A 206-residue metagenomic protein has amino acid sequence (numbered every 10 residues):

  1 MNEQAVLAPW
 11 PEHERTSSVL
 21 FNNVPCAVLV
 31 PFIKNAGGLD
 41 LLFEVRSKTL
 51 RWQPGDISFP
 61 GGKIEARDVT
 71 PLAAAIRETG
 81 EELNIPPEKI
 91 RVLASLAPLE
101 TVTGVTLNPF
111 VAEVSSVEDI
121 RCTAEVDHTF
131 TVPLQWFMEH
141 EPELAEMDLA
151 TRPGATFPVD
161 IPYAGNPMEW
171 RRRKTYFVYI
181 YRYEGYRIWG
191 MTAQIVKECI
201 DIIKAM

Functional and structural regions predicted by a protein language model:
M1-S58, K63-P109, E113-E118, V126 (+3 more regions): N-terminal leader/linker segments that precede catalytic domains of diphosphate-processing enzymes
D119-A124, E141-P142: Short, charged, solvent-exposed linker or helix-capping segments at domain edges/interfaces that act as flexible hinges
T129-T131: Flexible glycine-rich active-site/ligand-binding loops centered on an Asp-His dyad
